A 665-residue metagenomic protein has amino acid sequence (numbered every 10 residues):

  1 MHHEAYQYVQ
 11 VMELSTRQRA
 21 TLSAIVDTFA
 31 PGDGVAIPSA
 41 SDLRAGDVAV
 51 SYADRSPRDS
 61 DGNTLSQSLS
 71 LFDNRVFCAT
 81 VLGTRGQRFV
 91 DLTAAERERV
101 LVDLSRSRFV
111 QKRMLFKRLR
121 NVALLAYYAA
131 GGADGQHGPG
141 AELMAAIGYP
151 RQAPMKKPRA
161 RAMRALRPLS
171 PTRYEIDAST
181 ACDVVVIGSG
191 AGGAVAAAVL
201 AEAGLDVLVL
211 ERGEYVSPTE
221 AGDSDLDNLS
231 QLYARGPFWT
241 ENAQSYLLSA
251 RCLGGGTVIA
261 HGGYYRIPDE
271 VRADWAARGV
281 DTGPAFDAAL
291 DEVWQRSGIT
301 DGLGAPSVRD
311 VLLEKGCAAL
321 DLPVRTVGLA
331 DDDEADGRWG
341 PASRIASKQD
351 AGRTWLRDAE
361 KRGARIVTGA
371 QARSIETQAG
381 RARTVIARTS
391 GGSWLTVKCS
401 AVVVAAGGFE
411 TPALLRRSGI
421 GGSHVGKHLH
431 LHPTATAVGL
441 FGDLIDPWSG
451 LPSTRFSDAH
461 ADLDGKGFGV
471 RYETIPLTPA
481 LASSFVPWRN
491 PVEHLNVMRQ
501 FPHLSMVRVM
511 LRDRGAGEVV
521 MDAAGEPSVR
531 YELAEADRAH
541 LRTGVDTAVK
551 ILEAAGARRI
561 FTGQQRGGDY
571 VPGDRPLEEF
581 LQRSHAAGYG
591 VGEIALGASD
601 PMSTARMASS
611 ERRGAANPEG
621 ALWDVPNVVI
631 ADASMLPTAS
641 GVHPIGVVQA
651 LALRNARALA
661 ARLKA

Functional and structural regions predicted by a protein language model:
M1-Q87: Near-N-terminal "mature-domain entry" segment
H3-M12, T16, S39-R55, R88 (+2 more regions): Extreme N-terminal leader/targeting segments of oxidoreductases
A94-R106, V110, M114-F116, Y127 (+5 more regions): Rossmann-like flavin
A126-Y127, Q136-R173, D281-S374, A382 (+1 more regions): Conserved redox-cofactor binding core of oxidoreductases
C182-V209: N-terminal Rossmann-like FAD-binding beta1-loop-alpha1 element of flavoenzymes
V199-S224, Y246, C252, I375 (+4 more regions): Glycine-rich loop(s) and the adjacent beta-strand/alpha-helix scaffold that form part
L205, R212-I267, D310-A318: N-terminal FAD cofactor-binding segment of flavoenzymes
A260, R278, G422-L552, R559 (+3 more regions): FAD cofactor-binding and catalytic pocket of flavoenzymes
